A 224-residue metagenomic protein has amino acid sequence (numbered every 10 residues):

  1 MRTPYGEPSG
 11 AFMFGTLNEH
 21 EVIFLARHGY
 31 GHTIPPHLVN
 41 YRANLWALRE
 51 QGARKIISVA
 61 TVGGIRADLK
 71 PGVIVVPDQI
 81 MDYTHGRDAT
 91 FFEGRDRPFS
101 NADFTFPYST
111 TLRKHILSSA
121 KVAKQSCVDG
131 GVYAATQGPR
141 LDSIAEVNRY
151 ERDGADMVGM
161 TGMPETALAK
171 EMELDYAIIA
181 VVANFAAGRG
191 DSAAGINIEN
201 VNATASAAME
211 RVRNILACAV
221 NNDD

Functional and structural regions predicted by a protein language model:
M1-F104: Metabolite-binding pocket within alpha/beta catalytic cores that recognizes anionic/polar moieties
F24-A26, I56-A60, V76, C127-G130 (+3 more regions): General beta-strand structural signal in soluble alpha/beta enzymes
L45, V147, M163-T166: Generic hydrophobic/aromatic pocket-lining and core-packing "Φ" positions
A47-G52, R66-D68, D153, A167-D175: Alpha-helix C-terminal capping segments
P107-R152: Active-site rim beta-loop-alpha module in soluble metabolic enzymes
M160-E199: Zn-dependent metallopeptidase/amidohydrolase metal-coordination segment
A187-D224: His/Asp/Glu-rich mid-to-C-terminal helical/loop segments that flank catalytic regions of hydrolases
